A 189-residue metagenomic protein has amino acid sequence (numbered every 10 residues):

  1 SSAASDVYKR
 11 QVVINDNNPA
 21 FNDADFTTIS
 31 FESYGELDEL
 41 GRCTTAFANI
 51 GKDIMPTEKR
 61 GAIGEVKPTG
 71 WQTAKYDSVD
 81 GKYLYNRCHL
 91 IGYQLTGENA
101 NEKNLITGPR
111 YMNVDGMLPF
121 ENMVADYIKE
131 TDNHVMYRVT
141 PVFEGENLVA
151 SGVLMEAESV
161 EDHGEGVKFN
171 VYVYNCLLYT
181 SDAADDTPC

Functional and structural regions predicted by a protein language model:
S1-S5, L84-Y85: N-terminal low-hydrophobic presequence detector
A3-Y8, D182-D186: Short, small-residue-biased leader/transition segments that mark boundaries at the very start of proteins
S5-D23: N-terminal module-boundary/linker segments of secreted carbohydrate-active enzymes
F21-S181: Domain-level detector of nuclease and nuclease-like folds in predominantly extracellular/periplasmic contexts
